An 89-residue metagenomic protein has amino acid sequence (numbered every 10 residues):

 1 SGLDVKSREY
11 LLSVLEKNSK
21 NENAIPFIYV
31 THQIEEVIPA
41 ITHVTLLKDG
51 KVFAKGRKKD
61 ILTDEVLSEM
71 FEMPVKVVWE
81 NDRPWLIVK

Functional and structural regions predicted by a protein language model:
V5-S7: Helix N-cap at the start of a conserved alpha-helix in ABC-type nucleotide-binding domains
E9-N23: Helical segment within the ABC ATPase nucleotide-binding domain
T31-H32: H-loop/switch region of ABC-family ATPase nucleotide-binding domains
V37-P39: A short, surface-exposed alpha-helical micro-motif characterized by mixed small hydrophobic and charged/polar residues
T45: Conserved catalytic/dimer-interface elements of ABC ATPase nucleotide-binding domains
K55-G56: ABC ATPase "signature
M70-K89: ABC ATPase nucleotide-binding domains
